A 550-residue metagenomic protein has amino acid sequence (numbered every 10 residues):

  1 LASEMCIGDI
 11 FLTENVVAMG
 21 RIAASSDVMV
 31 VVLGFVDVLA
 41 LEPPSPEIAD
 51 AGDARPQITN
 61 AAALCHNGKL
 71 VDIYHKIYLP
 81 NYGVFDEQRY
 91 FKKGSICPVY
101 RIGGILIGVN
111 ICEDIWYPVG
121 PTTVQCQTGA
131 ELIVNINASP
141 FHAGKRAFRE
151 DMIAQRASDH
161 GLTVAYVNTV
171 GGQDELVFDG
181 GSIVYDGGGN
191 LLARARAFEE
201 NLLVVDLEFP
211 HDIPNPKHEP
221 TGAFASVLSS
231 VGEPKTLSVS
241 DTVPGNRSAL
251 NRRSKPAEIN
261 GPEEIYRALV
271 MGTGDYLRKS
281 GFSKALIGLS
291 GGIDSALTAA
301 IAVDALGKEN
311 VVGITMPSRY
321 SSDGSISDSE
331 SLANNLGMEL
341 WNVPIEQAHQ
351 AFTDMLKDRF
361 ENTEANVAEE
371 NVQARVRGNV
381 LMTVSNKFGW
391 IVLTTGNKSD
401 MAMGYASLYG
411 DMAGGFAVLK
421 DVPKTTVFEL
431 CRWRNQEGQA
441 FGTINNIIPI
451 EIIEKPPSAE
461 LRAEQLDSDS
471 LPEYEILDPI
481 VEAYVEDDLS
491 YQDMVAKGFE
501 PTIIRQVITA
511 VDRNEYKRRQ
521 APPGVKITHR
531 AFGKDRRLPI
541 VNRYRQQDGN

Functional and structural regions predicted by a protein language model:
L1-G288, D304, L340: Enzyme catalytic cores with a strong preference for nitrogen-chemistry domains
G103, G161, G187, H211-S290 (+1 more regions): ATP/NTP-dependent adenylation/nucleotidyl-transfer catalytic domains that generate, transfer, or process NMP-activated
